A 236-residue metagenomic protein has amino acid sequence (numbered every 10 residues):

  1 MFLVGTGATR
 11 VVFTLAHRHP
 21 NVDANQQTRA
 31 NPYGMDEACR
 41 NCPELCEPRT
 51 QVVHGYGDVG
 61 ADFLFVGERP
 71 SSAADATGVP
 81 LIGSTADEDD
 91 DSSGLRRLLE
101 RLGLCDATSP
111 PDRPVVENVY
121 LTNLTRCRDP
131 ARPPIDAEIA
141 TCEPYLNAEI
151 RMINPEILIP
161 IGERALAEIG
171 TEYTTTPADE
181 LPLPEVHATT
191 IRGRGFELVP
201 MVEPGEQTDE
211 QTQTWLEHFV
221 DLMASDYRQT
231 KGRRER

Functional and structural regions predicted by a protein language model:
F2, G7, F13-R236: A polyanion-binding, active-site-adjacent surface
